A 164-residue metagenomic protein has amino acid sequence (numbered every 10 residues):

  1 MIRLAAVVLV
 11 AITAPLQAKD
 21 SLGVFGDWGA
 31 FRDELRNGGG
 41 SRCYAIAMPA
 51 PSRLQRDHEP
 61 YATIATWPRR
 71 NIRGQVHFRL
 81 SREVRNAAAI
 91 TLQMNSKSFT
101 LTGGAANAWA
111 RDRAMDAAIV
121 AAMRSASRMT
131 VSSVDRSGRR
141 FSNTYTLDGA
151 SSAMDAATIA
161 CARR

Functional and structural regions predicted by a protein language model:
M1-A5: Bacterial N-terminal signal peptides that target proteins for export
V7-A18: Hydrophobic h-region of N-terminal signal peptides that target proteins for export in Gram-negative bacteria
Q17-R164: A generic "folded-domain core" signal
